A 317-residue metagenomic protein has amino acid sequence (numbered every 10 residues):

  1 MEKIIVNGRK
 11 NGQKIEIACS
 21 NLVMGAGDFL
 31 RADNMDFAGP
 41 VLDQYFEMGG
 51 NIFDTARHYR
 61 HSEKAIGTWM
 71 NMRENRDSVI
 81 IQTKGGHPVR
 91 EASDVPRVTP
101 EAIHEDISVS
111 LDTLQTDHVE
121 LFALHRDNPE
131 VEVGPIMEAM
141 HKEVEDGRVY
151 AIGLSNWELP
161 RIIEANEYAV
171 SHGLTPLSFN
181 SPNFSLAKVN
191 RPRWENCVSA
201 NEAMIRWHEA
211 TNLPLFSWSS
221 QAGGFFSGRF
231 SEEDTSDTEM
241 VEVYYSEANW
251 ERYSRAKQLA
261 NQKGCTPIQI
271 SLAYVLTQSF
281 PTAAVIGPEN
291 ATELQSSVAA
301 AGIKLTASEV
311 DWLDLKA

Functional and structural regions predicted by a protein language model:
M1-I80, E145: N-terminal binding-site loop/beta-alpha segment at the start of enzyme catalytic domains that lines or forms
I5, V131-A317: Beta/alpha (TIM)-barrel catalytic core signal, keyed to glycine-rich beta->alpha loops juxtaposed to Asp/Glu that bind
N21, I52, H118-L121, A151 (+2 more regions): Residues at the N-termini of beta-strands
L30-D36, A56-K64, V89, N128-E132 (+2 more regions): Acidic-and-aromatic substrate-binding clefts and catalytic sites of carbohydrate-active enzymes
A32-Y45, V98-L114, I163-E167: Short, acidic/polar
N51-R57, A123-L124, Y150-S155: Short catalytic-loop micro-motif centered on adjacent basic/acidic residues
R73-P100, R126: Structural motif corresponding to the early beta-alpha repeats
L111-E132: Active-site groove signature of glycoside hydrolases
